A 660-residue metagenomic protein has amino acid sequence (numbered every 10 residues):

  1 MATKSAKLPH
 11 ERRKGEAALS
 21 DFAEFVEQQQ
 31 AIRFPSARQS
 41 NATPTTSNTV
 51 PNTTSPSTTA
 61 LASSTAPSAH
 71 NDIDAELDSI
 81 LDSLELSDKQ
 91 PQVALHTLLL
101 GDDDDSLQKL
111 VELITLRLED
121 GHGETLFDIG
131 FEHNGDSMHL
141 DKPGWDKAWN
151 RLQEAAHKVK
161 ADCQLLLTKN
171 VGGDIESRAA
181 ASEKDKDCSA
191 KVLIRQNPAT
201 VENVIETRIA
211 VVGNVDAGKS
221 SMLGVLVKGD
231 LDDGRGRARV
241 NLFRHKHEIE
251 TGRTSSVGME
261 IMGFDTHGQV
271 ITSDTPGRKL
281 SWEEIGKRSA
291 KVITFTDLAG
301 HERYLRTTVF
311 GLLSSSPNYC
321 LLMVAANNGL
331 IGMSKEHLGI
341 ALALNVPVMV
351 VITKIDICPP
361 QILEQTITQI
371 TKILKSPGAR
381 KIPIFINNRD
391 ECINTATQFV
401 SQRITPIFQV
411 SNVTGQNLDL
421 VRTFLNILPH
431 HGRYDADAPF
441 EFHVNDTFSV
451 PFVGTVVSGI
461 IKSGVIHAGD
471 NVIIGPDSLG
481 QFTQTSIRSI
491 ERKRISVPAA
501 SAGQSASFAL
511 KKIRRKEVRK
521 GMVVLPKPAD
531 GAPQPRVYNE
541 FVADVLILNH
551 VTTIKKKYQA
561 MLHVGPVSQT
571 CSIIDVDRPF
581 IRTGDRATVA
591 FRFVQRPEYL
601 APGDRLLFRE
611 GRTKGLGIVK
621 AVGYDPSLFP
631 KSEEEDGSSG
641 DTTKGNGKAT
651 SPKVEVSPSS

Functional and structural regions predicted by a protein language model:
M1-E202: Polybasic/polar functional segments that serve as interface/processing modules
L100-T115, E119, A238-F243, V257 (+3 more regions): Eukaryotic beta-rich interaction modules
G121, V215, R253-T254, E284-R288 (+2 more regions): Conserved catalytic network of the ASCE P-loop NTPase/AAA+ motor domain
I194-L298: Conserved G1/Walker A P-loop phosphate-binding module
N203-V215, S220-D232, A290-T294, P317 (+9 more regions): Helix-rich terminal scaffold detector
V204, R208, C358-P359, R514-S660: C-terminal effector modules of nucleic-acid-centric enzymes and ribosome-associated factors
R208-D216, S220, G224-K228, K372-V551: Conserved catalytic-core segments of large NTP-driven translation/proteostasis enzymes
A290-T294, L298-L305, S314-L338, L342-Q365: Conserved Switch II/interswitch segment of TRAFAC-class P-loop GTPases
